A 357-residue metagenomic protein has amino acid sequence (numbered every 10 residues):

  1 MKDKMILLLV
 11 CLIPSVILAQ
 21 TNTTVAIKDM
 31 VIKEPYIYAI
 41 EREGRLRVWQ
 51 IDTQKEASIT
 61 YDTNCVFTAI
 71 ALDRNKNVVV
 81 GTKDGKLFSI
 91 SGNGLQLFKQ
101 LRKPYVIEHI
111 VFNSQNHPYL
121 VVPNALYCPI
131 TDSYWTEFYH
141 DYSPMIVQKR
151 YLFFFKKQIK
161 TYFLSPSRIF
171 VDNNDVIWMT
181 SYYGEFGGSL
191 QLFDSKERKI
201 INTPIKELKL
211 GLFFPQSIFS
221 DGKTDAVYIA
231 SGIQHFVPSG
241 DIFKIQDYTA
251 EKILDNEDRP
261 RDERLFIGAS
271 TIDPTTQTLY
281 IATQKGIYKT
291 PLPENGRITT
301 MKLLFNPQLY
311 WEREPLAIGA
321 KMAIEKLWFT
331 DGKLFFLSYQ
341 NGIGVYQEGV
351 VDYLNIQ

Functional and structural regions predicted by a protein language model:
M1-A26: Bacterial Sec-dependent N-terminal signal peptides
T21-T23, I59-N64, K99-K103, H140-Y142 (+6 more regions): Surface loop/turn motifs at the tips and blade-to-blade linkers of beta-strand repeat domains
T23-E34, N64-D73, P104-Q115, P144-Y151 (+4 more regions): Repeated scaffold domains used in trafficking and secretory/extracellular systems, primarily beta-propellers
E34-P35, N75-N77, Q115-H117, N174-D175 (+3 more regions): Short coil/turn segments that connect the beta-strands within blades of beta-propeller domains
I40-E41, T82, V122-P123, M179-Y182 (+3 more regions): Recurrent small/Gly-Pro-centered beta-turn motifs in extracellular repeat architectures
E43-W49, K86-I90, L126-D132, E185-Q191 (+3 more regions): Structural motif
R261-P293: Loop/turn-rich, solvent-exposed surfaces of beta-rich toroidal or solenoidal domains
K321-Q357: Blade-level signature of beta-propeller repeat domains, shared across WD40, Kelch, NHL, RCC1 and BNR/Asp-box propellers
